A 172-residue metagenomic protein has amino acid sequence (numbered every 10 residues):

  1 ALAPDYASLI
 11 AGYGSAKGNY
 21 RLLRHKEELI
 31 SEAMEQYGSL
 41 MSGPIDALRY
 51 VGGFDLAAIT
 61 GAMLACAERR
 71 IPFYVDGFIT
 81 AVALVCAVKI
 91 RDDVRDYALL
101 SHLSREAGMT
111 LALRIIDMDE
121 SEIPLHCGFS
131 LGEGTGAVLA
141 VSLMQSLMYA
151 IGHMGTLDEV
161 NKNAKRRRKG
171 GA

Functional and structural regions predicted by a protein language model:
A1-A172: N-terminal loops that bind phosphate or other acidic moieties and the adjacent beta-alpha structural core
